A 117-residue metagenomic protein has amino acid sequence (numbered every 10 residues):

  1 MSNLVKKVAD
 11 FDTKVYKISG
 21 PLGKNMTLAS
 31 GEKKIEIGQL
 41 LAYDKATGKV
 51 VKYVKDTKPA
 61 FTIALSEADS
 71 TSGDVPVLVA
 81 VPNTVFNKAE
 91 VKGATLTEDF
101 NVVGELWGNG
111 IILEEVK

Functional and structural regions predicted by a protein language model:
M1-K117: Surface-exposed, low-hydrophobicity beta-strand/loop segments enriched in small/polar/acidic residues
